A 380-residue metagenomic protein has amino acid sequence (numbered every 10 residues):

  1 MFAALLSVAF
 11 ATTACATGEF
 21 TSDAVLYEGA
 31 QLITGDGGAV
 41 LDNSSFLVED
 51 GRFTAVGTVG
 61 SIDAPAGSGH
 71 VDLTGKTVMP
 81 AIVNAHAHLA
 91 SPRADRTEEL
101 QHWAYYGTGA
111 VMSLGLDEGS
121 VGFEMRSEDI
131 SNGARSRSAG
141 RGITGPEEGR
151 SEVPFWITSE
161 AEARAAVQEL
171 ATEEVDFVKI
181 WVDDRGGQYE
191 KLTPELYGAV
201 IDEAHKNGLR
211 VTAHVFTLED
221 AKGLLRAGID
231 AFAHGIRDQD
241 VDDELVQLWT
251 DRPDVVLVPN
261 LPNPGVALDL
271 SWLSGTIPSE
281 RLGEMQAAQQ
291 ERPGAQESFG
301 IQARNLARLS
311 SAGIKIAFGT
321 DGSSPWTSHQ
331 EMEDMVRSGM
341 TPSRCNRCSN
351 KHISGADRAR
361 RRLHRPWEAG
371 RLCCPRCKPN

Functional and structural regions predicted by a protein language model:
G18-D23, L32, D36-M79: Histidine-rich, glycine-flanked metal-binding segment
V25-Y27, D63-D95, G109: Replace "His-x-His-based motif
A30, F46, G51, G75 (+11 more regions): Divalent metal-coordination and catalytic microenvironments
L73, T77-I82, T97-V211, E244-M285: Divalent-metal coordination cores built from histidine and acidic residues
R93-R96, G122-F123, K191, A221-G228 (+3 more regions): Histidine/acidic-residue-rich catalytic or RNA/ligand-binding cores of hydrolases and nuclease-related proteins
K206, G294-K378: His/Asp/Glu-enriched, well-ordered alpha-helical/loop segment that forms or immediately abuts the divalent-metal
L225-F232, D251-V256, G313-I314, M340-T341: Glycine-enriched alpha-helix->loop->beta-strand junction motifs that scaffold or abut catalytic
